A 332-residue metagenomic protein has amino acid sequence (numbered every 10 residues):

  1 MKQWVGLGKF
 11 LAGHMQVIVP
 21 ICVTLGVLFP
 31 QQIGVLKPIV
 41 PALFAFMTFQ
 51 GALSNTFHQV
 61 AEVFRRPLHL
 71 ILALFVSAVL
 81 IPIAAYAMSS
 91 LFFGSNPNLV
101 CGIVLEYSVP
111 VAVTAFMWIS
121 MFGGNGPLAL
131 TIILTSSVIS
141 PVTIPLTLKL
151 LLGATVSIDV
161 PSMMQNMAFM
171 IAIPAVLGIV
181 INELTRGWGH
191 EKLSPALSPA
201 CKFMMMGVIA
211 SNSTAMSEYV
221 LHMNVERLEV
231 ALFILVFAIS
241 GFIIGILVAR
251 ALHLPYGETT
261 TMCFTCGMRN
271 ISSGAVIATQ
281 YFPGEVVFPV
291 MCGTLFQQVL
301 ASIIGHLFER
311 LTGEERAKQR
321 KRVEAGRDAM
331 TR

Functional and structural regions predicted by a protein language model:
M1-R332: Alpha-helical transmembrane segments of multi-pass small-molecule/ion transporters
